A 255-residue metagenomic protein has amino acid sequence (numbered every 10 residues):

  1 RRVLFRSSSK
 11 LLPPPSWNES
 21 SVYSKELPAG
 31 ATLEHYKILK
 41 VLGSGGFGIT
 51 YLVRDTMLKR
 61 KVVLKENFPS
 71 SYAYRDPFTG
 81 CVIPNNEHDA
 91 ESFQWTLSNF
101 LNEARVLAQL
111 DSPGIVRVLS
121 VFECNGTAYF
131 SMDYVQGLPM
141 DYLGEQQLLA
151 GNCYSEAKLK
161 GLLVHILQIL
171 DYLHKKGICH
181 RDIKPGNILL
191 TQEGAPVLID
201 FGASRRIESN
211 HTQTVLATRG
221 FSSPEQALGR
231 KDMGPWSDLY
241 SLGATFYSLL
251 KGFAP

Functional and structural regions predicted by a protein language model:
P77-Q109: AlphaC helix of the eukaryotic protein kinase fold
V121: Activation-segment/catalytic-loop signature of the eukaryotic protein kinase fold
N125-P139, L143: Conserved short submotifs of the Hanks-type protein kinase catalytic core that shape the nucleotide-binding pocket
L162-L163: Activation segment signature within eukaryotic-like protein kinase domains
L167-I178: Protein kinase catalytic-loop region centered on the HRD/HxD motif
T212-E225: Conserved activation segment of eukaryotic-like protein kinases, specifically the C-terminal portion of the activation
E225-P235: Conserved end of the kinase activation segment
